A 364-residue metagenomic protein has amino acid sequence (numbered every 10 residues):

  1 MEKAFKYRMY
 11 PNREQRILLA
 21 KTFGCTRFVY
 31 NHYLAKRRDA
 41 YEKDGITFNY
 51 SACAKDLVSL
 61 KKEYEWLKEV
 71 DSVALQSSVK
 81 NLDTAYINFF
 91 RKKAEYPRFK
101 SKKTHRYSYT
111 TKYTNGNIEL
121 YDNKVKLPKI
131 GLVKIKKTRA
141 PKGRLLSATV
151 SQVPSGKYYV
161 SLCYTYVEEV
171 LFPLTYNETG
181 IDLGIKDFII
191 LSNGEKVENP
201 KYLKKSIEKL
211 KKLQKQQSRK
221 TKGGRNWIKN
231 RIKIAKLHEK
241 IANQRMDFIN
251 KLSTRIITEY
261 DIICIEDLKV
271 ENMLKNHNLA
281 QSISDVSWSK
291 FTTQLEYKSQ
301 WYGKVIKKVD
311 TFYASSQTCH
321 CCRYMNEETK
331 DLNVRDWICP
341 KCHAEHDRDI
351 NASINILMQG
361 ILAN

Functional and structural regions predicted by a protein language model:
M1-L75: Gly/serine-rich nucleotide phosphate-binding loop at the start of the catalytic core of nucleotide/ADP-ribose-handling
Y7-M9, V133-K136, V197-N199: Generic detection of short hydrophobic beta-strand segments and adjacent strand-loop junctions
Q15, L19, T26, D71-S78 (+2 more regions): Hydrophobic (often cysteine-bearing) scaffold residues that line and stabilize catalytic clefts of nucleotide/cofactor
T26, Y30-R37, Y41, Y86 (+4 more regions): A generic secondary-structure signal for well-formed alpha-helical elements
Y33, A74, S78-F90, I350-A363: Stable alpha-helical structural segments in soluble proteins, enriched in small hydrophobic residues
A52-P154: Acidic carboxylate diad motif detector
P141-R144, P154-N364: Positively charged, helix-rich recognition surfaces that bind polyanionic ligands
